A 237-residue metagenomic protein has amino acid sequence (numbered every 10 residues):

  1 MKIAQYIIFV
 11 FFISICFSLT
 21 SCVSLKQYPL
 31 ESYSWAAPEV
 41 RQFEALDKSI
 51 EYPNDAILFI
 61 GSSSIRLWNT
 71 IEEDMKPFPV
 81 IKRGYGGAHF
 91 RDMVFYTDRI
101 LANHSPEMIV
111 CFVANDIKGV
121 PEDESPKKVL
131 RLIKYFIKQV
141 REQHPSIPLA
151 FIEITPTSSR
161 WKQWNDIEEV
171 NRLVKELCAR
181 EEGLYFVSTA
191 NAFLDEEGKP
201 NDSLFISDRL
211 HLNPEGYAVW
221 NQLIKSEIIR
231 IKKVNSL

Functional and structural regions predicted by a protein language model:
M1-F59, N69, E73, R230-L237: N-terminal secretory targeting modules
L30-E31, V80-F90, G119, E124 (+1 more regions): Acidic/histidine-rich helix-loop elements that form or flank divalent-metal/phosphate-binding sites at the catalytic
A45-A56, V94-A102, Q139-R141: Short amphipathic alpha-helices and their capping/turn segments at secondary-structure boundaries
N54-A56, F78-P79, H104-I109, H144-P148 (+1 more regions): Loop/turn elements at helix/coil->beta-strand transitions in domains of secreted/extracellular proteins
I65-D74, P79-I81, V94-L130, A150 (+1 more regions): Oxyanion-hole/transition-state-stabilizing segment in secreted/luminal serine hydrolases and related acyltransferases
T97, I133-K138, N171, K175: Generic structural signal for well-ordered alpha-helices, preferentially at hydrophobic/aromatic core positions
P126-K134, D166-N171: Charged helix-capping and loop-helix junction motifs
T155-L237: Catalytic His-Asp segment of secreted/periplasmic serine-dependent ester chemistry enzymes
